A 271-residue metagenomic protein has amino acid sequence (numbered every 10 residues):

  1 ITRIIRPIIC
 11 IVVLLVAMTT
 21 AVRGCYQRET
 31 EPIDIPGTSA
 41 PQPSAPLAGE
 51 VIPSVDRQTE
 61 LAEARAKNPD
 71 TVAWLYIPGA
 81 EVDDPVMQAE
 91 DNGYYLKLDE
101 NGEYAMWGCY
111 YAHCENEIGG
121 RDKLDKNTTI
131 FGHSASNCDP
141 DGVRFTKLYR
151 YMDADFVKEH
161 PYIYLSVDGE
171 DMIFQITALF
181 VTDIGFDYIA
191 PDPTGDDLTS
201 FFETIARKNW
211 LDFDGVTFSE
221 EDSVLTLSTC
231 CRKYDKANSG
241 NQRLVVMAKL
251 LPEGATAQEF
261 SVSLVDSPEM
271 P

Functional and structural regions predicted by a protein language model:
I1-I4: N-terminal Lys/Arg-rich, disordered targeting/topogenic segments
R6-A21: Hydrophobic membrane-insertion alpha-helices, especially the h-region of bacterial N-terminal signal peptides
A17-P271: Solvent-exposed, non-transmembrane regions of membrane-associated and secreted proteins
